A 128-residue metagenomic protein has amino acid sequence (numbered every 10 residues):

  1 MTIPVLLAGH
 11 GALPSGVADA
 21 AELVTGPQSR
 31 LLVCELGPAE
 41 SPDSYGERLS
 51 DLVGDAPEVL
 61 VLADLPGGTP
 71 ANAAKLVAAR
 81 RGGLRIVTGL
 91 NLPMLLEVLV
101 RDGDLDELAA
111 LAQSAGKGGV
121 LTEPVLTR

Functional and structural regions predicted by a protein language model:
T2-R128: N-terminal loops that bind phosphate or other acidic moieties and the adjacent beta-alpha structural core
